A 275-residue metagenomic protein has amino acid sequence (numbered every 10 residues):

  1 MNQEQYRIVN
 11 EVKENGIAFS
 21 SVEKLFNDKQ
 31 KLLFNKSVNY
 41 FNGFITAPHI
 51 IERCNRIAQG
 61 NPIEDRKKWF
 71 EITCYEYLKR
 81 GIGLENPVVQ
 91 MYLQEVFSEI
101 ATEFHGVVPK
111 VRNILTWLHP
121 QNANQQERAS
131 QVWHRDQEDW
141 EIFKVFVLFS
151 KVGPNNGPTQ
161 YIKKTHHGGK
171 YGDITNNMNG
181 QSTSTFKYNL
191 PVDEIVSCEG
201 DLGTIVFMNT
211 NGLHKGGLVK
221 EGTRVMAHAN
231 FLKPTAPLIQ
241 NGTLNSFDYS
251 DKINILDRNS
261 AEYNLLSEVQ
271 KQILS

Functional and structural regions predicted by a protein language model:
M1-N15, S20-Q131: Non-heme Fe(II)-dependent double-stranded beta-helix
V107-K110, H134-E138, F149-P158, K164-H167: Active-site region of the double-stranded beta-helix
S130-Q137, L213-G216: Histidine-centered catalytic micro-motifs
E138-P154, E199-G200, F207, N230-K233: Short, conserved beta-strand element in jelly-roll/cupin
H166-S275: Conserved double-stranded beta-helix
